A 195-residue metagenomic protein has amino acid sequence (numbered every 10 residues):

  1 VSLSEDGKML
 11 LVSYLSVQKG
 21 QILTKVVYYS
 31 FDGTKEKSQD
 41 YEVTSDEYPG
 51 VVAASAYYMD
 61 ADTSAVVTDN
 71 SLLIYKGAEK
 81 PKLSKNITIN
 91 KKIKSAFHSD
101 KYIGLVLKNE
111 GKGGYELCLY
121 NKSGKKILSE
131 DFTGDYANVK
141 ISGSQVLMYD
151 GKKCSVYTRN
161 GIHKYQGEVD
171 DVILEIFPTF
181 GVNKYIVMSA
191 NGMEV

Functional and structural regions predicted by a protein language model:
V1-E5, D40-A61, T88-D100, D131-S144 (+1 more regions): Repeated scaffold domains used in trafficking and secretory/extracellular systems, primarily beta-propellers
V1-T68: Solenoidal tandem-repeat scaffolds enriched in leucines and small polar residues
D6, I22, F31, D60 (+7 more regions): Short loop/turn segments that connect beta-strands within the blades of beta-propeller domains, predominantly WD40
L10, S64, I103, V146 (+1 more regions): Hydrophobic beta-strand positions that form the internal "hydrophobic ladder" of WD40/Gbeta-like beta-propeller blades
V12-S16, T68, L107-K108, D150 (+1 more regions): Recurrent small/Gly-Pro-centered beta-turn motifs in extracellular repeat architectures
Q18-Y28, D69-K76, K112-C118, K153-Y157 (+1 more regions): Structural motif
K35-E47, K80-T88, G124-E130, I162-E168: A short beta-strand motif characteristic of beta-propeller blades
K164, E168-V195: Blade-level signature of beta-propeller repeat domains, shared across WD40, Kelch, NHL, RCC1 and BNR/Asp-box propellers
